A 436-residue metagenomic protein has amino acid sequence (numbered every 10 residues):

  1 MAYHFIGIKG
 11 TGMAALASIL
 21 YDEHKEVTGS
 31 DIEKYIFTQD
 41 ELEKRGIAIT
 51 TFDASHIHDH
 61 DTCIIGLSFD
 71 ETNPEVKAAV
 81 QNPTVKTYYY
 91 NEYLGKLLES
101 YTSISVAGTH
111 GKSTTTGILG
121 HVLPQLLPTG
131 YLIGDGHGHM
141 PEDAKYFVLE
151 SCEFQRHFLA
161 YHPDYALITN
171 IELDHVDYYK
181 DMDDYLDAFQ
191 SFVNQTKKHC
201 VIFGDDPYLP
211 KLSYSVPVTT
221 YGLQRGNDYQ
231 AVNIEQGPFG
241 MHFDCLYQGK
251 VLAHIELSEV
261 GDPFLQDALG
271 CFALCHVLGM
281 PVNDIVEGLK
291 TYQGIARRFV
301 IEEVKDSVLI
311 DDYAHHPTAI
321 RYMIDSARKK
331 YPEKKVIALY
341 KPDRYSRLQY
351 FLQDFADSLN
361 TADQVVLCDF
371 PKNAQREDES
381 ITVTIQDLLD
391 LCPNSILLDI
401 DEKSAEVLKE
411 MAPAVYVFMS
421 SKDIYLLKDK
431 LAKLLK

Functional and structural regions predicted by a protein language model:
M1-K34, I47, C63, Q81-V85 (+4 more regions): ATP-dependent carboxylate-amine ligase
Y3-S105, G120, G226, H254 (+1 more regions): Short, basic phosphate-binding NTP loop
I6, T11, D61, K180-D183 (+1 more regions): Adenine nucleotide phosphate-binding catalytic loops in nucleotide-utilizing enzymes
G7, L20, C63, V106 (+8 more regions): Residue-level signal for inorganic ion chemistry
K25, E71-P217, L269-F272, H276-L278: Phosphate-binding loop of NTP-binding sites
V27-D31, I49-T50, C63-I65, T129-I133 (+6 more regions): Short, hydrophobic beta-strand segments that form beta-sheet elements in well-ordered domains
K44-I49, T62, T84-V85, D143-L149 (+4 more regions): Active-site regions of enzymes building and remodeling cell-envelope glycoconjugates
A48-D59, G136-H139, D399-V407: Short acidic low-complexity segments
